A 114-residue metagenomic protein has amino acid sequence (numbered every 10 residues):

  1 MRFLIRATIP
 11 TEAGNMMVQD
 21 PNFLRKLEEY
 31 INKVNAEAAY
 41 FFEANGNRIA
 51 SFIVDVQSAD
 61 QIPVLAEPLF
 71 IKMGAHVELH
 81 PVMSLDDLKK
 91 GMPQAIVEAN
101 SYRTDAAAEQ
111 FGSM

Functional and structural regions predicted by a protein language model:
M1-M114: Conserved, structured core segments of small domains
